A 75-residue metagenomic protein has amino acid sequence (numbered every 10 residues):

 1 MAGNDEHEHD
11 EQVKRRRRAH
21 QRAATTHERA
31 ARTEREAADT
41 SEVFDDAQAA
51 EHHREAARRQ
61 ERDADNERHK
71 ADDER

Functional and structural regions predicted by a protein language model:
M1-R75: Long, non-catalytic architectural segments outside compact domain cores
